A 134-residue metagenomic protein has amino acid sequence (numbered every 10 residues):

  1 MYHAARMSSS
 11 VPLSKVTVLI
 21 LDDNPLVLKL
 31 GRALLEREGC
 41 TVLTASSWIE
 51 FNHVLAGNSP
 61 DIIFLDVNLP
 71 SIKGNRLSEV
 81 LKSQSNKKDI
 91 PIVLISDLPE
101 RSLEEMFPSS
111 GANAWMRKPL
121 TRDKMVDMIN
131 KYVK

Functional and structural regions predicted by a protein language model:
M1-L19, D123-K134: Non-catalytic signal-transmission and effector/linker regions of two-component phosphorelay proteins
L28, P70, E100, P119: The feature encodes the CheY-like receiver
K29-R37: Charged docking surfaces used in two-component/phosphorelay signaling
G39-S46, V54: Short hydrophobic/Thr-rich beta-strand motif most characteristic of the beta2 strand and flanking loop of CheY-like
N58-F64, L69: Active-site beta3 strand of CheY-like receiver
N113: Short, glycine/charged-rich "phosphate-handling" switch motifs in NTP-dependent and phosphotransfer domains
